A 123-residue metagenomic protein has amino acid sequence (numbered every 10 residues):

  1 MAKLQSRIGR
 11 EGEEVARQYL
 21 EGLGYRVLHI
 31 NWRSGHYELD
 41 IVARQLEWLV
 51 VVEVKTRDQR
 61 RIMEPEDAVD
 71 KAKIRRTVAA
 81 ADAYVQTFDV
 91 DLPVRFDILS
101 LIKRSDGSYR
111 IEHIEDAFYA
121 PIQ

Functional and structural regions predicted by a protein language model:
M1-I30: Acidic-basic catalytic patches of nuclease active cores, encompassing PD-(D/E)XK and other metal-cofactor nuclease
E14, L39-I41, V54, I98 (+1 more regions): Generic detector of well-ordered alpha-helical packing
L20, L39-R60, P65, V69-A72 (+1 more regions): Conserved catalytic cores of phosphodiester-cleaving nucleases, focusing on short active-site segments
S34-Y37: Short acidic/glycine-enriched loop/turn segments that link adjacent beta-strands
V78-F88: Metal-dependent nuclease catalytic cores in nucleic-acid-processing enzymes, especially RNase H-like/related
T87-Q123: Domain-level recognition of nuclease-like catalytic cores that cleave nucleotide substrates
